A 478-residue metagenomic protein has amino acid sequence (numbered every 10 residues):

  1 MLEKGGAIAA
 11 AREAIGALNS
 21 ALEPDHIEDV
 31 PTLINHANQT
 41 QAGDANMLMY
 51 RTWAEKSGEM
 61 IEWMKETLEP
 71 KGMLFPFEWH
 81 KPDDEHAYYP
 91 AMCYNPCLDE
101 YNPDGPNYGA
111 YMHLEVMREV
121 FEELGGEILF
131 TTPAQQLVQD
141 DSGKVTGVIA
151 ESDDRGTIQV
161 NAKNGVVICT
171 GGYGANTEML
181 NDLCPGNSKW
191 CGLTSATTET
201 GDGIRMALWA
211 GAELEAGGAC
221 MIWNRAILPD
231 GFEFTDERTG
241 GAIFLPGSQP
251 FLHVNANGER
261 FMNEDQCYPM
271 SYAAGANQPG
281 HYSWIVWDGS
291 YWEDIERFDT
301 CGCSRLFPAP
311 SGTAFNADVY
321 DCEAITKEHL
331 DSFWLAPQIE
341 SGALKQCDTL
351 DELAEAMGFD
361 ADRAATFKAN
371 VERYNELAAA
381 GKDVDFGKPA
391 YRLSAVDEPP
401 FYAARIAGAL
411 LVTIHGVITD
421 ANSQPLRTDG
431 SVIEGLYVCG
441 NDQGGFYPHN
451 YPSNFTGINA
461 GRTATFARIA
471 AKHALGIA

Functional and structural regions predicted by a protein language model:
M1, I158, K163, G302 (+1 more regions): C-terminal structured subdomain/cap of oxidoreductase catalytic cores
M1-D25, D236: Conserved N-terminal glycine-rich FAD pyrophosphate-binding loop of Rossmann-like flavoproteins
R12, T52-T157, T177-E178, I227 (+1 more regions): Conserved redox-cofactor binding core of oxidoreductases
I15-P24, T32-K71: Dinucleotide-binding Rossmann-like beta1-alpha1 core, especially the glycine-rich loop that anchors the ADP
D44-M47, T67-K81, E213-A216, M262-E264: A short alpha-helix-loop-beta-strand transition element characteristic of N-terminal alpha/beta dinucleotide-binding
Q136, T349-E352, A356-N450: A glycine-rich dinucleotide-binding beta-alpha-beta segment and adjacent secondary-structure elements that constitute
D153-T157, N161-E233, Y272, N454 (+1 more regions): Glycine-rich loop(s) and the adjacent beta-strand/alpha-helix scaffold that form part
I204, A210-F359: An anion/pyrophosphate-binding glycine-rich loop and adjacent beta-alpha core in soluble alpha-beta enzymes
